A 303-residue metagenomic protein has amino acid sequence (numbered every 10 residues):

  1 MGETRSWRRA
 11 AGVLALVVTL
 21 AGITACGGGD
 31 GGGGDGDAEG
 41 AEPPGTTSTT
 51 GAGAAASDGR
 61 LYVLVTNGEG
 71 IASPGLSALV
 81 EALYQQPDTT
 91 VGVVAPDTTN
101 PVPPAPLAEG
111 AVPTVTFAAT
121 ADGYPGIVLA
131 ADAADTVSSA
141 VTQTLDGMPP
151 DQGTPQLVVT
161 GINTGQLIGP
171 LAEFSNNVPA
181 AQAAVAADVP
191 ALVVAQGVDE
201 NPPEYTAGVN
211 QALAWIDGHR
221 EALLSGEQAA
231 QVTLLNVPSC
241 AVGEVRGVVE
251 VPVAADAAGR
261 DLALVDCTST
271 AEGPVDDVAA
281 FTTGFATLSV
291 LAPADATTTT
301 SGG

Functional and structural regions predicted by a protein language model:
M1-L14: Bacterial N-terminal signal peptides that target proteins for export
A21-A25: C-terminal motif of bacterial Sec signal peptides marking the signal peptidase cleavage site
G27-D30: Bacterial signal peptide processing site
G40-A52, T300: Extracellular mucin-like PTS domains
G59, V80-V141: A cross-family phosphate/adenosyl-ligand binding-site feature
T66-E69, V94-T99, L129-D132, T160-T164 (+4 more regions): Active-site-proximal beta-strand/loop segments in catalytic clefts of secreted hydrolases
P103, T206-G303: Electrostatically charged, flexible surface regions
D151-A195: Internal, conserved structured core segments that host functional sites
